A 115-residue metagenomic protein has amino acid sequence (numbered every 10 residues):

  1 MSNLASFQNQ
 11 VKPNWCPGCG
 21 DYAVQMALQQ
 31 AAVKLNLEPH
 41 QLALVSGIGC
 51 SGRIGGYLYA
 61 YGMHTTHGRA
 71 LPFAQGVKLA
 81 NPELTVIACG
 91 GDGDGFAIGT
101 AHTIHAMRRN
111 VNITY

Functional and structural regions predicted by a protein language model:
N3-S6, E83: Conserved thiamine diphosphate
A5-T66: Active-site diphosphate/adenylate-binding microenvironment
C50-Y115: Thiamine diphosphate
